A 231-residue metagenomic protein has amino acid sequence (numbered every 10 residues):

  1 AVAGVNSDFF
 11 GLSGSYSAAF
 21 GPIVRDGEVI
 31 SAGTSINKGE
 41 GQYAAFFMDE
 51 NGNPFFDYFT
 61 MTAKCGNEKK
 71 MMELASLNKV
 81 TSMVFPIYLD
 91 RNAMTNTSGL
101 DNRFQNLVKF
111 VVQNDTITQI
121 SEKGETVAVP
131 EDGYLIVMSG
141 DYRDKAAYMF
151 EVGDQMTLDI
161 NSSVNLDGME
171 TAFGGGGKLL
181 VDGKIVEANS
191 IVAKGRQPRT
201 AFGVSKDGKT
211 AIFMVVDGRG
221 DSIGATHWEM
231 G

Functional and structural regions predicted by a protein language model:
A1-G231: Gly/Ser/Thr/Pro-rich low-complexity, intrinsically disordered segments
